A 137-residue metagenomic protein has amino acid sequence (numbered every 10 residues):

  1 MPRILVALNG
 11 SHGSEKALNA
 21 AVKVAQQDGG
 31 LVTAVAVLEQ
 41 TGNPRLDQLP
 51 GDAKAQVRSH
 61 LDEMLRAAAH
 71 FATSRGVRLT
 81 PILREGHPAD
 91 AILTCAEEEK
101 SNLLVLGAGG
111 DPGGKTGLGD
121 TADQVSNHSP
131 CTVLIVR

Functional and structural regions predicted by a protein language model:
P2-D47: Small/aliphatic-rich secondary-structure junction motif
K23-Q26, T94-E97, N127: Solvent-exposed polar/charged
T33, T80, L134: Conserved beta-strand positions in the Rossmann-like core of class I SAM-dependent methyltransferases
A36-L38, G107-G109, R137: Short secondary-structure boundary segments
P50-A53, E98-K100, A122-Q124: Short, hinge-like loop/turn segments at secondary-structure boundaries
G51-E63: A short acidic, glycine-rich active-site loop that binds or catalyzes chemistry on phosphate/adenosine moieties
H70-L104: Structural beta-alpha unit
L103-N127: Glycine-rich, Arg-bearing micro-motifs that act as flexible, cationic patches
